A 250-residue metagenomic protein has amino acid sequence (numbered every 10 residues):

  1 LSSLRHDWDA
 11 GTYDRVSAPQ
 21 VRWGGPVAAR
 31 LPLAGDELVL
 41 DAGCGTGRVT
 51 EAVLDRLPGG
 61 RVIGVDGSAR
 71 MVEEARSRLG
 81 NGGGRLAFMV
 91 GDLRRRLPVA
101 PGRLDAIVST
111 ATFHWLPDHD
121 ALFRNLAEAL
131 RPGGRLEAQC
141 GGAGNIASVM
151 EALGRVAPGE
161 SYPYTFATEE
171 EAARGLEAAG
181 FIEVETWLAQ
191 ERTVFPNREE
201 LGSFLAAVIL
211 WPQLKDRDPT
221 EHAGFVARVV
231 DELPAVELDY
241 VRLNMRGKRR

Functional and structural regions predicted by a protein language model:
L1-A34, R48-A52, M71-E74: Conserved class I S-adenosyl-L-methionine
L38-A42, T46-R96: Class I SAM-dependent methyltransferase SAM/SAH-binding core
T46-R48, T165-R250: Conserved Class I S-adenosyl-L-methionine
E51-L54, F123-A127, G154: A structural alpha-helix within SAM-dependent methyltransferase catalytic domains
P98-A106: A short acidic, Gly/Pro-enriched loop at the edge of an enzyme's catalytic core that lines a small-molecule cofactor
A106-H119: A short SAM/SAH-binding and catalytic strip from SAM-dependent methyltransferases
D120-R135: A short glycine-rich, Lys/Arg-flanked "PGG" loop and its adjoining helix->strand segment in the class I
E137-G159: Conserved class I S-adenosyl-L-methionine
